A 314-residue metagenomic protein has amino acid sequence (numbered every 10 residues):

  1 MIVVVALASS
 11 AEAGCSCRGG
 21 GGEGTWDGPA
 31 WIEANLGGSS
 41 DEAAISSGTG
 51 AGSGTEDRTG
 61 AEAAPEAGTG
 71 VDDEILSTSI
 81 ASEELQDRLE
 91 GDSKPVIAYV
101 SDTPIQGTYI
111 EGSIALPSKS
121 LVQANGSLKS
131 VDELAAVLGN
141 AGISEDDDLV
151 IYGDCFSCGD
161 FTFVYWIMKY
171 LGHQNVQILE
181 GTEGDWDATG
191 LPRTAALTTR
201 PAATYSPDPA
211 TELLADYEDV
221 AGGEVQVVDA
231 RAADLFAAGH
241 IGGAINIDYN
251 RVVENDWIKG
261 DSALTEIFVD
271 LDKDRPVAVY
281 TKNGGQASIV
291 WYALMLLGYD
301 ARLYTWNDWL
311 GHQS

Functional and structural regions predicted by a protein language model:
M1-A8: Bacterial N-terminal signal peptides
A13-S314: Cytosolic catalytic domains that perform sulfur/thiol-centered chemistry
